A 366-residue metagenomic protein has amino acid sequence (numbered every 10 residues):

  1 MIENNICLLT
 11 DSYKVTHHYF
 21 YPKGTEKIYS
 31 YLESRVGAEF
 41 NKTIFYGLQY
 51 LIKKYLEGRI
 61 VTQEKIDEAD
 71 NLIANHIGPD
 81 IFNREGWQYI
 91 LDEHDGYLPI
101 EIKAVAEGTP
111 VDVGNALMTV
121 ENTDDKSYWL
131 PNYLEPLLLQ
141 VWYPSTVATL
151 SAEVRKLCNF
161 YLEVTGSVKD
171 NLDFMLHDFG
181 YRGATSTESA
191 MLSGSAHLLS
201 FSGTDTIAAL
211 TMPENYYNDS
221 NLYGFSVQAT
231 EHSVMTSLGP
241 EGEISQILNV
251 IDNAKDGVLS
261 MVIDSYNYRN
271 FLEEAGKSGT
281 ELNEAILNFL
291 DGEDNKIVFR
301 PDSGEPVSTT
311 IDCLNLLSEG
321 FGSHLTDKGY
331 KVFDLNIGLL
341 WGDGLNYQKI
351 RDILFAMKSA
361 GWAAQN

Functional and structural regions predicted by a protein language model:
M1-E39, I90-P99, G108-D327, Y347-K349: Buried, small/hydrophobic-residue-enriched core segments of structured protein domains
I28-N83: Low-complexity, highly charged intrinsically disordered N-terminal segments that act as targeting/localization
R59-V120: Glycine-rich, N-terminal phosphate-binding loop and its surrounding beta-alpha-beta segment
Y223-F225, F333, A364-Q365: Short, surface-exposed acidic
K331-L339: Short beta-strand/loop segments at the ligand-binding rim of alpha/beta enzyme cores
G338-N366: Anionic-ligand-binding alpha/beta catalytic cores of soluble enzymes and soluble regulatory domains that recognize
